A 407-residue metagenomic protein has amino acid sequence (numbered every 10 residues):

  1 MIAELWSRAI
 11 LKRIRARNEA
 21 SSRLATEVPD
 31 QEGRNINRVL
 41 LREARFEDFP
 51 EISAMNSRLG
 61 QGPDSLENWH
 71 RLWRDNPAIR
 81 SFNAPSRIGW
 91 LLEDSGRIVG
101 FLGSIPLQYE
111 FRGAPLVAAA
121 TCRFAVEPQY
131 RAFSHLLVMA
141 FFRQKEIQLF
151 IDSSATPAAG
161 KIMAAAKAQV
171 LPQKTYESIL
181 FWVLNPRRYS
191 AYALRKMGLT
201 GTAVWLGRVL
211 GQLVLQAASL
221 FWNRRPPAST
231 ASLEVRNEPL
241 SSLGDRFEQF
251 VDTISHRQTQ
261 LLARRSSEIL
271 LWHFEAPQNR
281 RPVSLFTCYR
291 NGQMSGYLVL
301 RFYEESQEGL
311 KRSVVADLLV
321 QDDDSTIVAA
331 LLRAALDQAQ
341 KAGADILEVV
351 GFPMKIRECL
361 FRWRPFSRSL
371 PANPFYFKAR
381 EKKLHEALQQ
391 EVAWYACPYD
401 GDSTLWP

Functional and structural regions predicted by a protein language model:
I2, W6, L11-N18, G33 (+6 more regions): Active-site/acyl-donor-binding loops of N-acyltransferases
I2-W6, I10-E47, V214-D245: Conserved N-terminal entry element of GNAT/NAT acetyltransferase domains
V39-F124, L233-V320: A conserved beta-strand-loop-helix scaffold within acyl/acetyltransferase catalytic domains
F49, P63, R131-A132, S325-A329: Loop/helix-junction capping segments adjacent to catalytic residues or to phosphate/diphosphate-binding pockets
S95-G96, Q144-K145, K341: Secondary-structure boundary elements
G100, P106-E110, P115-L180: Internal, well-ordered domain-core segments that constitute the primary functional module of diverse proteins
